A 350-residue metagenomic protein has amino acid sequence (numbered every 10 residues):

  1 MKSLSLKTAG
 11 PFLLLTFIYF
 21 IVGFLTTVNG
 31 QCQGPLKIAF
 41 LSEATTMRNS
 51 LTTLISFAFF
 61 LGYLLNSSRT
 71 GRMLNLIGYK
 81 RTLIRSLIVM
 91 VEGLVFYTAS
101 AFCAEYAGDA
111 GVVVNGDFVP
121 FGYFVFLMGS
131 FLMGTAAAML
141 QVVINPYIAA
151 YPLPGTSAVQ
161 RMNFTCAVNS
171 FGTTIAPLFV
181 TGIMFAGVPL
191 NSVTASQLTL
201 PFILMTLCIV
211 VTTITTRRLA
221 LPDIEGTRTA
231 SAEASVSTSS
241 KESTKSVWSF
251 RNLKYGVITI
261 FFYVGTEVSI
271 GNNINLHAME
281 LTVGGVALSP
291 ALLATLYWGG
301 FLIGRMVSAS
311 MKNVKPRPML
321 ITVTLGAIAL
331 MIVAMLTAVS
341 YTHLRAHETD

Functional and structural regions predicted by a protein language model:
F17-I38, I270-N275: Extracytoplasmic
N29-G30, R251-L293: Extracytoplasmic gate region of multi-pass secondary transporters
L54-G71, T295, G299-V307: Central cavity-lining transmembrane alpha-helices of secondary-active solute carriers, predominantly the Major
V89-Y106, A110-N115, A327-V339: C-terminal ends and interior cores of transmembrane alpha-helices in multi-pass membrane transporters/permeases
M162-V180: Glycine-rich segments within core transmembrane alpha-helices of 12-TM secondary carriers
T206-T227: C-terminal membrane-cytosol helix-exit motif in multi-pass small-molecule transporters
T342-T349: Conserved small/polar residues in nucleotide/adenosyl-binding loops
